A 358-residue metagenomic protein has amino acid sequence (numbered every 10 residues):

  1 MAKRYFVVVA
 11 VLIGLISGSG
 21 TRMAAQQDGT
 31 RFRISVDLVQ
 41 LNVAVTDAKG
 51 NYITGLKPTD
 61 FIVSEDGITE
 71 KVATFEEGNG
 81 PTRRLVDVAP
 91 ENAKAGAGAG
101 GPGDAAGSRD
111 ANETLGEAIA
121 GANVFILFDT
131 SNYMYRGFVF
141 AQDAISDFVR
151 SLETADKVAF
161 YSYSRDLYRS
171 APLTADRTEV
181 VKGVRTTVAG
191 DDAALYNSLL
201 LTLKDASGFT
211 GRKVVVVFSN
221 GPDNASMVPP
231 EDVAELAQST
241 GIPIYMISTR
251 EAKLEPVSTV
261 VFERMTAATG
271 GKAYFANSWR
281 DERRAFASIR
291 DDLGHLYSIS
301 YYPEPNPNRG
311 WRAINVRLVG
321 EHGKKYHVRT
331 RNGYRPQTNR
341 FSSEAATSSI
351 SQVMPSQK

Functional and structural regions predicted by a protein language model:
M1-Y5: Positively charged n-region of N-terminal signal peptides that target proteins for export
V7-G18: Bacterial N-terminal signal peptides
G20-K358: Scaffold/interface architecture of coatomer-like assemblies
